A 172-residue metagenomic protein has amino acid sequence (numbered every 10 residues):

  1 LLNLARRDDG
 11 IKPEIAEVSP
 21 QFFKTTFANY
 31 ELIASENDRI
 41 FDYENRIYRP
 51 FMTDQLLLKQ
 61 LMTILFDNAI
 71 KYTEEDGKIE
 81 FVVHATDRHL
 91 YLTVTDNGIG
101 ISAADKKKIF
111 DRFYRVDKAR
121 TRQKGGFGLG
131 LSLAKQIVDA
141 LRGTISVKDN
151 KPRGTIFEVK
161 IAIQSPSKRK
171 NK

Functional and structural regions predicted by a protein language model:
D8-I15, P50-T53: Conserved micro-motifs of the catalytic ATP-binding
I40-R49: Conserved catalytic submotifs in the C-terminal HATPase_c
A69-I70: Short helix-loop "hinge" at the ATP-lid/N-box region of the Bergerat-fold HATPase_c
D76-R88: Short beta-strand/loop element within the Bergerat-fold HATPase_c
D96: Acidic ATP/Mg2+-coordinating residue in the GHKL
I101-R115: Short conserved segment of the HATPase_c
